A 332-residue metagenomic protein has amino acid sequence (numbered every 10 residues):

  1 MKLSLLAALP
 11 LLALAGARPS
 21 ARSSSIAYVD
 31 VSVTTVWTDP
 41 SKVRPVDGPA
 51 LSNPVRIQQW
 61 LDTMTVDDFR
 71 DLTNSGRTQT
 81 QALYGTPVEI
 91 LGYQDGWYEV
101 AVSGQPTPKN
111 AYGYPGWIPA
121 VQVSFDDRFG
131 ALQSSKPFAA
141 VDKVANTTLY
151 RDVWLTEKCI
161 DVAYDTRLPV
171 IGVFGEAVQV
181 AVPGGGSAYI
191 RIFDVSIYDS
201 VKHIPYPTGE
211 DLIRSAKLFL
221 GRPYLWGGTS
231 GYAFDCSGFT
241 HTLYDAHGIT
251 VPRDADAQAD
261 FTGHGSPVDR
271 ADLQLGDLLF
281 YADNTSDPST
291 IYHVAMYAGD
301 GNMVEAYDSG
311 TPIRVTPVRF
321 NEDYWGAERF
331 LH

Functional and structural regions predicted by a protein language model:
M1-P19: Fungal secretory targeting signals
R18-V55, R70-N74, T80-E89, Q94-D95 (+4 more regions): Boundary regions of SH3-family modules and the immediately adjacent low-complexity/disordered segments in eukaryotic
L132-S134, F138-A139, A145-T147, R151-E157 (+4 more regions): Aromatic- and glycine-rich peptidoglycan recognition patches
D199-H203, P223-G231, N284: Second-shell loop/turn segments in exported
S215-P223: N-terminal capping segment at the start of a domain
Y224-G238, T242-L275: Catalytic cysteine-centered active-site loop
L278-N284: Short beta-strand segments that buttress and anchor functional surface loops
